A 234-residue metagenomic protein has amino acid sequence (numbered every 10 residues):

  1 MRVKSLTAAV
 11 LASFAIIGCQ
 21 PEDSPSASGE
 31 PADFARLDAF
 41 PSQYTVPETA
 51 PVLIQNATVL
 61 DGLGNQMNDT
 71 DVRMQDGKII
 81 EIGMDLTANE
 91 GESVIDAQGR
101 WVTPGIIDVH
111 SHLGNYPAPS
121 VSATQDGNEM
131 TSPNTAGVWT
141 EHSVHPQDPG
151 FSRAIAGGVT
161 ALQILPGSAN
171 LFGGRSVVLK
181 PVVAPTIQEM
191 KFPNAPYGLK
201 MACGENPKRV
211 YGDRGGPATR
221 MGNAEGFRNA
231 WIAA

Functional and structural regions predicted by a protein language model:
M1-T7: Bacterial N-terminal signal peptides that target proteins for export
A15-G18: C-terminal motif of bacterial Sec signal peptides marking the signal peptidase cleavage site
Q20-E22: Bacterial signal peptide processing site
R36-T49, V59, L63-T103, S120: Histidine-rich, glycine-flanked metal-binding segment
E48, N68, N89, N128-S132 (+2 more regions): Soluble non-cytosolic domains of exported or imported proteins
A97-P166, N170-G174: Metal-associated gating/positioning segment near the N- to mid-region
G150, I155-A234: Polyanionic/metal-chelating signatures
